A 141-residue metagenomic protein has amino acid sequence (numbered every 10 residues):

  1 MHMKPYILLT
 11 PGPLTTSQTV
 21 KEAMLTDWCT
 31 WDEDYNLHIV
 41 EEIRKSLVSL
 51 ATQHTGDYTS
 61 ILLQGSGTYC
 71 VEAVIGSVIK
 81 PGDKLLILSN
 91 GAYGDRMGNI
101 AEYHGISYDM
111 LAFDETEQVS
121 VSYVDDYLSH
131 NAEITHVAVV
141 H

Functional and structural regions predicted by a protein language model:
M1-D34: N-terminal "arm"/small-domain region of PLP-dependent enzymes with the aminotransferase-like
M24-A73, A92, R96-E102: Conserved N-terminal alpha-helix of the aminotransferase class I/II PLP-enzyme fold
Q64, L88-S89, A112, A138-H141: Short beta-strand segments
G76-P81, Y103-H104: Alpha-helix C-terminal capping segments
I79-D95: Conserved PLP-anchoring active-site segment centered on the Schiff-base-forming lysine
R96-S107, D114, S122-Y127: Active-site-proximal loop->helix
V119-H141: Active-site phosphate-binding strand-loop segment of PLP-dependent enzymes
